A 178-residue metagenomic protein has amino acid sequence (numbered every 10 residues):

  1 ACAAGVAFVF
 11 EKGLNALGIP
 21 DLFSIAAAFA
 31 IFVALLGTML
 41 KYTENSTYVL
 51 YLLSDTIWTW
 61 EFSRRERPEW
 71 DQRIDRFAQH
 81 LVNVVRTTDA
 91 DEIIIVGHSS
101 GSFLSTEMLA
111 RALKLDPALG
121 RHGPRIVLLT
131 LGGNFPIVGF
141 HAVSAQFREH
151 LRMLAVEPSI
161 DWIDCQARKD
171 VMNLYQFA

Functional and structural regions predicted by a protein language model:
A1, L17-D89: Active-site catalytic motif of lipid deacylating hydrolases and related acyltransferases
C2-V6: Hydrophobic alpha-helical transmembrane segments of multi-pass integral membrane proteins
F8-L17: Juxtamembrane "helix-exit" motif on the non-cytosolic side of transmembrane helices
S63, R67, I74-M172: Serine-dependent carboxylesterase/thioesterase catalytic core of lipase-like alpha/beta-hydrolase/SGNH enzymes
